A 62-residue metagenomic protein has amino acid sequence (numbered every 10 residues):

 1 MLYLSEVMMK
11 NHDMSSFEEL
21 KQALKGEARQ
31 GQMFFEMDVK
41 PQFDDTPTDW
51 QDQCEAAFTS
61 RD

Functional and structural regions predicted by a protein language model:
M1-D62: Metal-dependent phosphodiesterase/phospholipase catalytic core, i.e., the His/Asp/Glu-rich active-site region
